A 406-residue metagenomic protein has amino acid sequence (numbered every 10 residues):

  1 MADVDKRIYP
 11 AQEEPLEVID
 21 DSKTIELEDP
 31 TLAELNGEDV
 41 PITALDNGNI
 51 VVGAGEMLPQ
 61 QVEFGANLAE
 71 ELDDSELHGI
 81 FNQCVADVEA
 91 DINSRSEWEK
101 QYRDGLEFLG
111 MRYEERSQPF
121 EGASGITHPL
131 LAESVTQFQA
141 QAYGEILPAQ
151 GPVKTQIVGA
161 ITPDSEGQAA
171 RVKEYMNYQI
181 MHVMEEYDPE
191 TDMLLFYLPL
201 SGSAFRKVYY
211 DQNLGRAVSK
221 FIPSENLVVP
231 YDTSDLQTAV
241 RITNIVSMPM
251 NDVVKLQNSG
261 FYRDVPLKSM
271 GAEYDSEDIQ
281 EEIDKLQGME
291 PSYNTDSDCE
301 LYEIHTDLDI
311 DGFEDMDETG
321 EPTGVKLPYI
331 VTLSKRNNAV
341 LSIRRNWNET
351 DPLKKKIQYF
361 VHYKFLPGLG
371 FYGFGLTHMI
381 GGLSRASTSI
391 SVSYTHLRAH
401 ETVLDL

Functional and structural regions predicted by a protein language model:
A2-V340, R345: Extended, helix-rich architectural segments
G167, R171, F371-S389: Generic recognition of stable, solvent-exposed alpha-helical segments in well-folded globular domains
P249, L366-P367, F374: Signature of extracytoplasmic/envelope-associated structural regions
T350-P367: Active-site-adjacent "gating/activation" loops or surface patches in catalytic cores
T395-T402: Conserved small/polar residues in nucleotide/adenosyl-binding loops
